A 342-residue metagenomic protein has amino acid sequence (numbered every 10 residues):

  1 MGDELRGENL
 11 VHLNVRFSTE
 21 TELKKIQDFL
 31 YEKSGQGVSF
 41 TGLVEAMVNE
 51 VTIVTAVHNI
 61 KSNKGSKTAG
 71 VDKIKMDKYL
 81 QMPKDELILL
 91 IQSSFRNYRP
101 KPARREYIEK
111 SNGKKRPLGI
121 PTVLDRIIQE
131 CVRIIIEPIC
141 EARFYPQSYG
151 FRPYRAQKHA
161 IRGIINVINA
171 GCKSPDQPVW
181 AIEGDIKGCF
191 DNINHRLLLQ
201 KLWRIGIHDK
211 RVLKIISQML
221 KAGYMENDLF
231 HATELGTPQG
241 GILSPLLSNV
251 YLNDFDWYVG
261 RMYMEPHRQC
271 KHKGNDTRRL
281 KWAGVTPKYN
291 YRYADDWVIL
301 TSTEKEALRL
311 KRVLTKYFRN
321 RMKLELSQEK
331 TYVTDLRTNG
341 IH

Functional and structural regions predicted by a protein language model:
M1-D85: Non-catalytic, polymerase-adjacent accessory regions of viral genome-replication enzymes
S39, G119, V123-R133, E137 (+5 more regions): Duplex nucleic acid-engaging cores and interfaces of nucleic-acid transaction enzymes
A56-I60, C131, I215-L220: Short alpha-helical scaffolding segments that buttress acidic/His motifs in well-ordered protein cores
K78-P100: Amphipathic alpha-helical blocks
F95, P102-A103, P146-Q147, H159-N339: Conserved polymerase palm-domain catalytic core
